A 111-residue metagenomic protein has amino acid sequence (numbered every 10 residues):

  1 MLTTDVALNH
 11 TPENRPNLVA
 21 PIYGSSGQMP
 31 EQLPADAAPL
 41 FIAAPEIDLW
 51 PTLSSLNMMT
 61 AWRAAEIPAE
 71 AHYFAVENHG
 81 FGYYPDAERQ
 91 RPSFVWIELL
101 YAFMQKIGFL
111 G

Functional and structural regions predicted by a protein language model:
M1-D36: Primarily recognizes the serine-hydrolase "nucleophile elbow" in alpha/beta-hydrolase and SGNH/GDSL folds
L8-T11, T60, A64: Short, well-ordered alpha-helices that flank and scaffold nucleotide-derived cofactor binding pockets
A20-Y23, A43, F74-A75: Alpha/beta-hydrolase-fold catalytic nucleophile elbow
D36, F41-A44: Short beta-strand/loop motif that positions the catalytic acidic residue of the alpha/beta-hydrolase fold
E46-L49, V76-N78: Acidic beta-to-alpha connecting loop that harbors the catalytic carboxylate
L49-N57: Conserved alpha/beta-hydrolase "acid-adjacent" motif
R63-G111: C-terminal catalytic histidine-bearing segment of alpha/beta-hydrolase fold enzymes
